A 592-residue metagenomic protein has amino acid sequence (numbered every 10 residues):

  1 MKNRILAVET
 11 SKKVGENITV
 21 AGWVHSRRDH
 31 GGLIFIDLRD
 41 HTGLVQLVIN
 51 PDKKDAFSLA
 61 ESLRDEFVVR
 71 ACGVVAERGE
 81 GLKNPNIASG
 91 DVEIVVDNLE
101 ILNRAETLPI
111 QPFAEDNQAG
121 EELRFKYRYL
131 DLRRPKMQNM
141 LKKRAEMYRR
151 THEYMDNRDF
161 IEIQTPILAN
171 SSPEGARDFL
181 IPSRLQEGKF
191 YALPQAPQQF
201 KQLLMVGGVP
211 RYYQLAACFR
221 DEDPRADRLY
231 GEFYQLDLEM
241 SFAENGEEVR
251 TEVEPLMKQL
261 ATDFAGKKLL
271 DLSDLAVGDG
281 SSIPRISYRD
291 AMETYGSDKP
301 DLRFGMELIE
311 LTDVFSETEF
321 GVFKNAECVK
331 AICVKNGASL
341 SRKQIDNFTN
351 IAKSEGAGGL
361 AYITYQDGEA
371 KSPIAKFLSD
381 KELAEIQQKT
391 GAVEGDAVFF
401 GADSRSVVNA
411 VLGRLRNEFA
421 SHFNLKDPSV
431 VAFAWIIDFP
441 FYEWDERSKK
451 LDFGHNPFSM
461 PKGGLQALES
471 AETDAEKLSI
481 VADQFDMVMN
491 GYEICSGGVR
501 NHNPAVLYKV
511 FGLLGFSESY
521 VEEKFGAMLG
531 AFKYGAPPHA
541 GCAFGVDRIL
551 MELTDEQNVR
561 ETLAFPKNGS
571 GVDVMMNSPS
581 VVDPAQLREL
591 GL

Functional and structural regions predicted by a protein language model:
M1-L592: Class II aminoacyl-tRNA synthetase catalytic cores and aaRS-like
